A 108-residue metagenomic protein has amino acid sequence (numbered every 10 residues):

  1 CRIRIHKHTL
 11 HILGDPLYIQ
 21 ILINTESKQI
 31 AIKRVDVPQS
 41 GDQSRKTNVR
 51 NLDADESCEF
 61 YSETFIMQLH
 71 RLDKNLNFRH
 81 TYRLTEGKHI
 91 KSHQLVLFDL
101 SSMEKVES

Functional and structural regions predicted by a protein language model:
C1-G14, F60-H70: Short beta-strand-centered segments at strand-helix junctions
Y18-L22: Short, surface-exposed charged micro-motifs
I23-S108: Mature exported/compartmentalized surface modules and terminal targeting/interaction regions
